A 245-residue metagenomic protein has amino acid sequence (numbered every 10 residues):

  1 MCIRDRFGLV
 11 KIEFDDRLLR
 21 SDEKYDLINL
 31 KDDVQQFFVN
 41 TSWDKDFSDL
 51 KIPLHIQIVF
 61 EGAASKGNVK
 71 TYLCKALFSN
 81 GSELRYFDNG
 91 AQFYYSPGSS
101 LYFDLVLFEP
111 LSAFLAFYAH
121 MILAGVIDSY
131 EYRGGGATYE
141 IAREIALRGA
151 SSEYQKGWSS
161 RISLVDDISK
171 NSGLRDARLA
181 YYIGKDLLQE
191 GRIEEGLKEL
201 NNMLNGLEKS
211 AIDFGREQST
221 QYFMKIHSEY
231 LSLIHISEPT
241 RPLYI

Functional and structural regions predicted by a protein language model:
M1-D5, I234-I245: Single conserved hydrophobic/aromatic residue that forms the stacking wall/gate of nucleotide- or nucleobase-binding
R6-L73, E83: Start-of-domain marker
E13, L197-L233, S237, R241: A cross-kingdom marker for long, charged
D22-D26, L30, L107, L111 (+1 more regions): Extracytoplasmic/periplasmic, Sec-exported soluble proteins
Q35, V39-W43, H120, A124-D128 (+1 more regions): Sec-exported extracytoplasmic/periplasmic mature domains
N68-D166: Acidic/His-rich structured neighborhood in mature extracellular/periplasmic domains
Q155-S210: Alpha-helical segments in soluble extracytoplasmic regions
